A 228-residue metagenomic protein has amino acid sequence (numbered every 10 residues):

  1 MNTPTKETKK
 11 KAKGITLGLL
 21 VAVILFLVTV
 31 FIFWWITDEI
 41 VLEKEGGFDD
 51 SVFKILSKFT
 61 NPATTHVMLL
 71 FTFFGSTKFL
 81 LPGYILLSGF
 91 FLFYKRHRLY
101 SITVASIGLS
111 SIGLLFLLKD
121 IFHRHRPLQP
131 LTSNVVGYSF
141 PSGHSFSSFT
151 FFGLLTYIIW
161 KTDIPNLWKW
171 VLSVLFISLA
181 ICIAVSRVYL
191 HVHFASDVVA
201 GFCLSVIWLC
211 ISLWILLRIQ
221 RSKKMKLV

Functional and structural regions predicted by a protein language model:
M1-F79, I121-T132: N-terminal transmembrane-helix/juxtamembrane module of multi-pass inner/ER membrane proteins
T5, L128-V228: Membrane-embedded catalytic cores of phosphoryl/pyrophosphoryl-handling enzymes
G14-L25, L99-I107, W168-L175, A200: Alpha-helical transmembrane segments of integral membrane proteins
F26, T103-I107, S111, L115 (+3 more regions): Alpha-helical transmembrane segments in multi-pass membrane proteins
T29, F33, T37, L114 (+3 more regions): Alpha-helical membrane-inserting segments
V41, G46-G47, Y84, F93-N166: Membrane-interface loops
V52, F71, L118, H144 (+1 more regions): Divalent metal-coordination and catalytic microenvironments
T65-H66, Y84-F90, T156, A180-A184: Hydrophobic, membrane-inserted alpha-helices
